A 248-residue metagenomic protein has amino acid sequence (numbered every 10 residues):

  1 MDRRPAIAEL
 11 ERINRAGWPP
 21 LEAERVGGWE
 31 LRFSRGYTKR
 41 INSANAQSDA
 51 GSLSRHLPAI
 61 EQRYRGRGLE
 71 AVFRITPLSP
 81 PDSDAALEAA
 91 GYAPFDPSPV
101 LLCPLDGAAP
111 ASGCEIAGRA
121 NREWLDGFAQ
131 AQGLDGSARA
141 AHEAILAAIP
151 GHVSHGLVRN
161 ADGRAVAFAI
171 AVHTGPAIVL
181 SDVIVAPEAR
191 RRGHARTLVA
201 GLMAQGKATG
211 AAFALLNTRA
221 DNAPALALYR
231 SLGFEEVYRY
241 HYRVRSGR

Functional and structural regions predicted by a protein language model:
M1-E11, N45-A46, S98, G107-A147 (+2 more regions): Short amphipathic alpha-helix that is part of the acyltransferase structural core
M1-G66, P80: N-terminal charged segments
G27-F33, S98-V100, L157, R164-V172 (+1 more regions): Conserved beta-strand in the GNAT
G51-E123, G136, R243-V244: Acyl-donor-binding surface of acyltransferase catalytic domains
L53-E61, D182-P187, R191-A208, A227-S231: Conserved acetyl-CoA-binding loop-helix of GNAT-fold acetyltransferases
R67-P77, G206-N217: Conserved GNAT acetyl-CoA-binding A-motif
R74-P81, L216-L226, R243-R248: Conserved beta-strand-loop-alpha-helix junction that forms the acyl-donor binding cleft
P80-P94, R196, A220-R239: Conserved active-site alpha-helix within GNAT-family acetyltransferase domains
